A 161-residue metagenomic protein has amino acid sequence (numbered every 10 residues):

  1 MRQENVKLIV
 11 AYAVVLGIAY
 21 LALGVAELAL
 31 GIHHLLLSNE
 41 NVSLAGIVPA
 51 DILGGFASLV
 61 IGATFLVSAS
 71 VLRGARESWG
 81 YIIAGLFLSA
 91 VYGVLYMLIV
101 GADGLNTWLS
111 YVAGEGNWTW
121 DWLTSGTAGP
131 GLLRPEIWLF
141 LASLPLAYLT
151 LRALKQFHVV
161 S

Functional and structural regions predicted by a protein language model:
M1-S161: Topology signature of small-to-medium multi-pass alpha-helical membrane proteins
